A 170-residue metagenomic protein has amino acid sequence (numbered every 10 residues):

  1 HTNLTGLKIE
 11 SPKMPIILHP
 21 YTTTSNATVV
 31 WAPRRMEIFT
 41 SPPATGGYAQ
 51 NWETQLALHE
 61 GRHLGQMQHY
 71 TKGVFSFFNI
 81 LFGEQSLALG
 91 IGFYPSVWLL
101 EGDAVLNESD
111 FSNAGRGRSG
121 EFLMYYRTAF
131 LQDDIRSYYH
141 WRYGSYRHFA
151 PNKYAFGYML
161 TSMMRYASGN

Functional and structural regions predicted by a protein language model:
H1-G90, S96: Juxtacatalytic substrate-recognition/specificity segment
T2, R165-N170: Short, intrinsically disordered, charge-balanced linker/junction segments flanking boundaries in proteins
N51-L56, H69-A167: Acidic/His/Gly-enriched intrinsically disordered linker/tail segments that often contain short helix/coil "MoRF-like"
